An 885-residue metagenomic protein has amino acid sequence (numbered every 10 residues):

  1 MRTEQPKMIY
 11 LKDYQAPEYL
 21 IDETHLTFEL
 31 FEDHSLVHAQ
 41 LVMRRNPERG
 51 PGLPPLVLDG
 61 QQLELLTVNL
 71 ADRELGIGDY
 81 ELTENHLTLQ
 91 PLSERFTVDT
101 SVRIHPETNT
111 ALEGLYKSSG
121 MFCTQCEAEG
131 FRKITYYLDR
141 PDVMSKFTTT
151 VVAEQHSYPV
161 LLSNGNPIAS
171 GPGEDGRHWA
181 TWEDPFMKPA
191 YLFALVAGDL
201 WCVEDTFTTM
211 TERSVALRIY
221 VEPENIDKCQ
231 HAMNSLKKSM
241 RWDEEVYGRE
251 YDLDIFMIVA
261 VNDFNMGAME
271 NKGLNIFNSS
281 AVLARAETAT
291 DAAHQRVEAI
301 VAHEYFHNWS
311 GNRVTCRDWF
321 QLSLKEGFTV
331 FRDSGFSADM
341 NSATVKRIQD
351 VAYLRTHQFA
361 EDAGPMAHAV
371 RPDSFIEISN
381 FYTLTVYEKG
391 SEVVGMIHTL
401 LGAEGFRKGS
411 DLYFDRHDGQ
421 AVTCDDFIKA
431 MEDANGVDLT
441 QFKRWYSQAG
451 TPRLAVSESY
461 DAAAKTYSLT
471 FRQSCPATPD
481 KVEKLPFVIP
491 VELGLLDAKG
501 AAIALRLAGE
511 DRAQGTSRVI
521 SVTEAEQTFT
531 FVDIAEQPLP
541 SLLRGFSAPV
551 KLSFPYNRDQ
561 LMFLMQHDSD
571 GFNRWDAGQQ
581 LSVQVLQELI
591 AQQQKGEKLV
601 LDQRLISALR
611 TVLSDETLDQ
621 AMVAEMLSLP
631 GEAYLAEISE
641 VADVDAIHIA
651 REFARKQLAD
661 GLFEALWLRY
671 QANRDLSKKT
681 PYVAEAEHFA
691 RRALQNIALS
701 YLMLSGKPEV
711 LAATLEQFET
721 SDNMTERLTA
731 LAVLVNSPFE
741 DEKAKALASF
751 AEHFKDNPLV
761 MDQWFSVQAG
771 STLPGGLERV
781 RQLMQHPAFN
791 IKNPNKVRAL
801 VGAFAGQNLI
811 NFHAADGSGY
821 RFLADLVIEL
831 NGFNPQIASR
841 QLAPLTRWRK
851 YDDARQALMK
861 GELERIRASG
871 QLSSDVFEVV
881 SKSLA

Functional and structural regions predicted by a protein language model:
M1-L36, Y116-Q125, Y137, P141 (+1 more regions): N-terminal, polar/Ser/Thr-rich
Q40-L63, Y136-D139, S145-E154, D425 (+1 more regions): Surface-exposed beta-strand/loop patches in extracellular or lumenal glycoproteins
N46-L56, G60-S118, D139, E174-D175 (+1 more regions): A surface-exposed beta-strand-loop module
E64-A71, D438-Q441, T451-L542, A636 (+3 more regions): Beta-strand-rich binding/interaction modules
S101-E204, G571-R574: Extended, low-hydrophobicity, Ser/Thr/Pro/Gly-biased non-transmembrane segments
I104-A111, P476-A477, F546-L552: Short acidic/polar inter-strand loop motif in beta-rich domains
W182, M210-A463, S468-L469: Hydrophobic alpha-helical and helix-loop surface patches within well-folded domains that function as non-catalytic
T356, V532-A885: Long, ordered, helix-rich scaffold segments
